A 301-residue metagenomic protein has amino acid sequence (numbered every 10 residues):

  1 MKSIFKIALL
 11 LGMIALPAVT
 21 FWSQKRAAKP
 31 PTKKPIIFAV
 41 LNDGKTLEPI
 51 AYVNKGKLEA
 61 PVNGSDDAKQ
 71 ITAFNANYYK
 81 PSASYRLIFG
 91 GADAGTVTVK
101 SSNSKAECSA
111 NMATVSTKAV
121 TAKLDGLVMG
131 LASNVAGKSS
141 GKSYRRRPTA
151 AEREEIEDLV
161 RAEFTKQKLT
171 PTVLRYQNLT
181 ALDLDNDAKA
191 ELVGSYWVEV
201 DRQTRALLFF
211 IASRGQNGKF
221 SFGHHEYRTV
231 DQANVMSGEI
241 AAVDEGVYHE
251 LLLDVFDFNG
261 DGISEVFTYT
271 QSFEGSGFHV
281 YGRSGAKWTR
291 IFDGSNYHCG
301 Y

Functional and structural regions predicted by a protein language model:
M1-L9: Bacterial N-terminal signal peptides that target proteins for export
A8-P17: Bacterial N-terminal signal peptides
V19-W22: Sec/Tat signal peptide C-region and signal peptidase I cleavage site
Q24-Y301: Beta-propeller-forming repeat regions
